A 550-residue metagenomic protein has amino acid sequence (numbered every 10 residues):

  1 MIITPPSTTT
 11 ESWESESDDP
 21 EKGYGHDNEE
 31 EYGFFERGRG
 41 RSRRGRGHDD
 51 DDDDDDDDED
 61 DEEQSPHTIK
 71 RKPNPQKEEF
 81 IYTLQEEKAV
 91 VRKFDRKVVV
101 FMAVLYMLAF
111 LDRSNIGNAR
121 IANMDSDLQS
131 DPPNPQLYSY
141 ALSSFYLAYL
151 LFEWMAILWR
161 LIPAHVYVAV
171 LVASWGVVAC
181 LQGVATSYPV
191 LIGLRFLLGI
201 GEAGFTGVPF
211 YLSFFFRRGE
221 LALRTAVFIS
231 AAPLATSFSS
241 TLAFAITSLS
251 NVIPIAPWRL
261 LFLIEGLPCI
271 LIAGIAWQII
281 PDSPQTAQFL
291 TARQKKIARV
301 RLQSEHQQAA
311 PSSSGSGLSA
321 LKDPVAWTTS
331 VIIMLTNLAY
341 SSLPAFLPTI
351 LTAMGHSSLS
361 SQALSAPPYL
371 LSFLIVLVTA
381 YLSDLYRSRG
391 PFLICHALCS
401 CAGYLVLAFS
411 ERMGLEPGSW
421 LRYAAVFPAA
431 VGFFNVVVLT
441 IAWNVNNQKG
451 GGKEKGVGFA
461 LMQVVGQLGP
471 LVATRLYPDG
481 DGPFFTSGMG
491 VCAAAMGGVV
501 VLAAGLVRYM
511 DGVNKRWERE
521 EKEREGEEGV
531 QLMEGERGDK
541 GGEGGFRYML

Functional and structural regions predicted by a protein language model:
M1-D52, D56-A119, S126: Cytosolic juxtamembrane N-terminal segment immediately preceding the first transmembrane helix of multi-pass
G117, G317-Y381, I441, T474: Extracytoplasmic gate region of multi-pass secondary transporters
G117-L151: Extracellular/periplasmic helix-loop-helix junction of adjacent transmembrane segments in MFS-like secondary
L128-Q129, F152, P163-A164, V184-P189 (+5 more regions): Helix-breaking motifs and short loop linkers at transmembrane-helix boundaries and internal kinks in secondary membrane
L150-P189: Conserved MFS/SLC helix-loop-helix module at the cytosolic interface between two early adjacent transmembrane helices
L151-A164, L374-S388: Helix-to-loop junctions at the C-terminal end of transmembrane segments in multipass secondary transporters
V166-C180, P391-V406: Structural signature of the two symmetry-related core transmembrane helices
R218-A232, V252-K322, S487, C492-E528: Central mid-sequence intracellular linker of multi-pass
